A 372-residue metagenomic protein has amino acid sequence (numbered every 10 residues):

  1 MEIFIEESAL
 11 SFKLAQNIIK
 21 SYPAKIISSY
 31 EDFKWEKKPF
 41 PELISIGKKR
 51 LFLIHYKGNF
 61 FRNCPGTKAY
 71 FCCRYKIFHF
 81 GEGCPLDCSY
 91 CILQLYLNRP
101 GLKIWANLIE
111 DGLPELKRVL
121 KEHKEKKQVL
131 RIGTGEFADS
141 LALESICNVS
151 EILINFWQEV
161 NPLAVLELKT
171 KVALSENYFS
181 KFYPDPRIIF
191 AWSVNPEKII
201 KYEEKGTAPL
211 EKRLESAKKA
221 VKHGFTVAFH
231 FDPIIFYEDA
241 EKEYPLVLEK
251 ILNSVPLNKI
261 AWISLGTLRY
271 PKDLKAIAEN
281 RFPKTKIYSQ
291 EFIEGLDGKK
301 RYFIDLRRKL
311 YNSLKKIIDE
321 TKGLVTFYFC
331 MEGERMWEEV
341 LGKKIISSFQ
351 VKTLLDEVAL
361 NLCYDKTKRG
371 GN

Functional and structural regions predicted by a protein language model:
M1-A15, L252-N372: Auxiliary Fe-S-binding modules of radical SAM enzymes
M1-S45: N-terminal alpha-helical interaction blocks
D32-G81, L95-I104, N372: N-terminal [4Fe-4S]-dependent radical SAM core
I54-Y70, L93-A191, K219: Conserved Radical SAM active-site core
C84, C88-C91: Short cysteine clusters
L130-T134, L166-L168, F190-W192, V227-F231 (+2 more regions): Hydrophobic faces of well-ordered beta-strands that scaffold small-molecule active sites in alpha/beta enzyme cores
A138-A142, A173-E176, I188-T207, P233-Y237 (+2 more regions): Conserved radical SAM core fold
D239-S254: Catalytic cores of alpha/beta
